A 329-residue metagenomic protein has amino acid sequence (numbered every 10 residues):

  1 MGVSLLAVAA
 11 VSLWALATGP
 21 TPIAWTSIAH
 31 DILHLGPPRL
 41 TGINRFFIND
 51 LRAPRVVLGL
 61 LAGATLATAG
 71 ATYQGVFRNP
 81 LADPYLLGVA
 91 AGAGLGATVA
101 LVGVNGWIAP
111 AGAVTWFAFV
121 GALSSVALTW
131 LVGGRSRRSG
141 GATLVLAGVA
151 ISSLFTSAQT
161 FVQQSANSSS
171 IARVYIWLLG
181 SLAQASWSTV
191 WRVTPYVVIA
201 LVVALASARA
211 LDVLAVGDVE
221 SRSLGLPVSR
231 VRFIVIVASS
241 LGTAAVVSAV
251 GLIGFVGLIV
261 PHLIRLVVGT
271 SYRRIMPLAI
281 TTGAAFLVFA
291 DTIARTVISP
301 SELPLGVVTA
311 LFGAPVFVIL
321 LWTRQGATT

Functional and structural regions predicted by a protein language model:
M1-T329: Alpha-helical transmembrane segments in inner-membrane proteins
